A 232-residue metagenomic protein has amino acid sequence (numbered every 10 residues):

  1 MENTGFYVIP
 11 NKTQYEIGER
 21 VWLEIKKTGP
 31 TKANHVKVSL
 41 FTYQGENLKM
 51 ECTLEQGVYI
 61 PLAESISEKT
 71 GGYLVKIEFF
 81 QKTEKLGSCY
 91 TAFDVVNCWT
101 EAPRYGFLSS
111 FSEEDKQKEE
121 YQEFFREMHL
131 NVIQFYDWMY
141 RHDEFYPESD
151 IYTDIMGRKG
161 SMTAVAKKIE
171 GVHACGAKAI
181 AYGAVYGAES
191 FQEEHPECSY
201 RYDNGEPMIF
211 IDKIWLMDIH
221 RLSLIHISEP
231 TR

Functional and structural regions predicted by a protein language model:
M1-E16: Short, compositionally biased P/S/T/A/G/V-rich stretches that sit at domain boundaries
R20-T28: Short edge beta-strand/loop segments characteristic of extracellular beta-sandwich folds
K32-Q44, V75-I77: Beta-strand-rich binding/interaction modules
E46-T100: Extended acidic/polar, glycine-enriched regions that form or flank non-catalytic beta-rich accessory modules
G87-R141: An acidic-aromatic substrate-binding cleft motif
A102-D115, F145-M162, M217-L224, S228 (+1 more regions): The substrate-binding groove and active-site-proximal loops of carbohydrate-active enzymes, especially glycoside
Y121-A166, A177, Y186-E206: Aromatic-lined carbohydrate-binding/catalytic grooves of carbohydrate-active enzymes
A181, V185-S228, R232: Active-site-adjacent "subsite" loops/lids of carbohydrate-active enzymes
